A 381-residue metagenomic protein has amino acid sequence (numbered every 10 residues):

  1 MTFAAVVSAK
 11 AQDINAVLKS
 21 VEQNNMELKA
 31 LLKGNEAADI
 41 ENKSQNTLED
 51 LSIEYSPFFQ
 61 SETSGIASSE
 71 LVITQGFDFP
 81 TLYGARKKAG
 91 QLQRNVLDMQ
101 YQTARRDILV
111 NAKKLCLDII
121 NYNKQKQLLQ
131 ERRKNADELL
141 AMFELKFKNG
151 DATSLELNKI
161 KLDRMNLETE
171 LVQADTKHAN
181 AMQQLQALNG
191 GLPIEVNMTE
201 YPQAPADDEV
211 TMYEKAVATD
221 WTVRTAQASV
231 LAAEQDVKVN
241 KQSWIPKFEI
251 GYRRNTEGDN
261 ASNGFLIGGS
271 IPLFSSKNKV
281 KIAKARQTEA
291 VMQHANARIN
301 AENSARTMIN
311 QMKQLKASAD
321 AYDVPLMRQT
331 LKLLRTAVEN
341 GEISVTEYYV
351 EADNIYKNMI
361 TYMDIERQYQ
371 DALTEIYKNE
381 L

Functional and structural regions predicted by a protein language model:
M1-A5: Bacterial N-terminal signal peptides
A9-S52, F77, A85, Q91 (+5 more regions): Bacterial Sec-pathway N-terminal export signals of envelope proteins
Q12-D118, Q130, S154, M165 (+1 more regions): Short flexible linkers and secondary-structure junctions
K19-F79, E214-N278, A285, N303 (+1 more regions): A small-residue-enriched
L28-L31, N35-A38, G90, L97 (+19 more regions): Amphipathic alpha-helical coiled-coil segments
K29-K33, N46, D78-I108, L155 (+4 more regions): Sec/SRP-type N-terminal targeting helices
R105, N166-G191, M327-L381: Short segments within alpha-helical structural elements
D107-T219, M308-L315: Periplasmic alpha-helical coiled-coil/stalk elements that build and connect Gram-negative outer-membrane
